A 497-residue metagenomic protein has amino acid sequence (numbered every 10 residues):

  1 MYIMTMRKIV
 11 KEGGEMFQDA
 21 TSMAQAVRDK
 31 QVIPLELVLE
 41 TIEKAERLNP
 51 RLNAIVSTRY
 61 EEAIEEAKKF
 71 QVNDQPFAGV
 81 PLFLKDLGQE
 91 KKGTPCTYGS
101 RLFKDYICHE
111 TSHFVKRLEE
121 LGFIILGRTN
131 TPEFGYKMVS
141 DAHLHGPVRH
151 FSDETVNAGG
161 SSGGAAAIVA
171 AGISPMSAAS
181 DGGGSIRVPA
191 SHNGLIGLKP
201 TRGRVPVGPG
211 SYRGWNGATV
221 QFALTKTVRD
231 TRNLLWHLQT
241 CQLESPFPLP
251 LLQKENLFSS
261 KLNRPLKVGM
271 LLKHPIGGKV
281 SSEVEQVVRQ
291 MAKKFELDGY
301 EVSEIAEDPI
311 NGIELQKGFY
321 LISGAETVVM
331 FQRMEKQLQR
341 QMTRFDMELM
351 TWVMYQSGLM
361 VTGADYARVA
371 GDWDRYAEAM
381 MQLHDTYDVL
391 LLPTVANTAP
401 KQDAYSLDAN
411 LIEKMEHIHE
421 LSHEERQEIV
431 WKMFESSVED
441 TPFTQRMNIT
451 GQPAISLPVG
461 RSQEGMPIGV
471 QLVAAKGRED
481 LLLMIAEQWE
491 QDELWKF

Functional and structural regions predicted by a protein language model:
M1-S57, E62, E464: An N-terminal boundary/leader segment
P34-L39, K68, S282-A306, E335-R340 (+1 more regions): Acyltransferase
A63-E65, K69-H143: Acidic/His- and Gly-rich active-site-bordering loop/insert found across diverse amide/peptide-bond hydrolases
F77-Y98, P265-K267, A325-M381, N397 (+3 more regions): Short helix-loop capping/hinge segments that flank enzyme active sites or metal/cofactor-binding pockets
T111-L238, P453-L457, M466-G469: Short glycine/serine-rich loop segments
K199-Q286, W495-F497: A short helix-breaking turn/cap at a secondary-structure junction
P246-I322, M347-M350, M354, M360: Gly/Ser-rich, acidic/histidine-flanked active-site/gating loops
V361-F497: Glycine-rich, small-residue loops and helix-cap segments that act as flexible hinges at active-site edges
